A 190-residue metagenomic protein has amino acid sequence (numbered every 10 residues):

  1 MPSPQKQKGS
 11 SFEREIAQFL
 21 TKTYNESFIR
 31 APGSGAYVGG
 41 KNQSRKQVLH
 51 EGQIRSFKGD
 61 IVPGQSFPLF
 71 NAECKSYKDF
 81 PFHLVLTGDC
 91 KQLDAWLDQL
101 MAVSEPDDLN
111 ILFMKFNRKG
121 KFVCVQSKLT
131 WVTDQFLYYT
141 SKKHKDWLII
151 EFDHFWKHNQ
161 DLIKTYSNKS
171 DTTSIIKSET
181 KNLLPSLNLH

Functional and structural regions predicted by a protein language model:
M1-V48: Acidic-basic catalytic patches of nuclease active cores, encompassing PD-(D/E)XK and other metal-cofactor nuclease
Y24, F57-E73, D79: Active-site beta-strand-loop-beta-strand hairpin of nuclease catalytic cores that positions key catalytic residues
E51-Q53: Short Gly/Pro-enriched turn/cap motifs at secondary-structure boundaries
R55, S76, W96-Q99, P106: Phosphate/NTP-binding elements of NTP-utilizing enzymes
C74-K91: Short beta-strand-loop-alpha-helix junction that forms the active-site gateway of nucleic-acid-processing nucleases
T87-L97, M101: Basic, flexible Lys/Arg- and Gly-enriched helix-loop patches that mediate nucleic-acid binding at interfaces with rRNA
S104-V132: Nucleic-acid nuclease catalytic cores
K128-H190: Intrinsically disordered, low-complexity terminal regions enriched in charged/polar residues
